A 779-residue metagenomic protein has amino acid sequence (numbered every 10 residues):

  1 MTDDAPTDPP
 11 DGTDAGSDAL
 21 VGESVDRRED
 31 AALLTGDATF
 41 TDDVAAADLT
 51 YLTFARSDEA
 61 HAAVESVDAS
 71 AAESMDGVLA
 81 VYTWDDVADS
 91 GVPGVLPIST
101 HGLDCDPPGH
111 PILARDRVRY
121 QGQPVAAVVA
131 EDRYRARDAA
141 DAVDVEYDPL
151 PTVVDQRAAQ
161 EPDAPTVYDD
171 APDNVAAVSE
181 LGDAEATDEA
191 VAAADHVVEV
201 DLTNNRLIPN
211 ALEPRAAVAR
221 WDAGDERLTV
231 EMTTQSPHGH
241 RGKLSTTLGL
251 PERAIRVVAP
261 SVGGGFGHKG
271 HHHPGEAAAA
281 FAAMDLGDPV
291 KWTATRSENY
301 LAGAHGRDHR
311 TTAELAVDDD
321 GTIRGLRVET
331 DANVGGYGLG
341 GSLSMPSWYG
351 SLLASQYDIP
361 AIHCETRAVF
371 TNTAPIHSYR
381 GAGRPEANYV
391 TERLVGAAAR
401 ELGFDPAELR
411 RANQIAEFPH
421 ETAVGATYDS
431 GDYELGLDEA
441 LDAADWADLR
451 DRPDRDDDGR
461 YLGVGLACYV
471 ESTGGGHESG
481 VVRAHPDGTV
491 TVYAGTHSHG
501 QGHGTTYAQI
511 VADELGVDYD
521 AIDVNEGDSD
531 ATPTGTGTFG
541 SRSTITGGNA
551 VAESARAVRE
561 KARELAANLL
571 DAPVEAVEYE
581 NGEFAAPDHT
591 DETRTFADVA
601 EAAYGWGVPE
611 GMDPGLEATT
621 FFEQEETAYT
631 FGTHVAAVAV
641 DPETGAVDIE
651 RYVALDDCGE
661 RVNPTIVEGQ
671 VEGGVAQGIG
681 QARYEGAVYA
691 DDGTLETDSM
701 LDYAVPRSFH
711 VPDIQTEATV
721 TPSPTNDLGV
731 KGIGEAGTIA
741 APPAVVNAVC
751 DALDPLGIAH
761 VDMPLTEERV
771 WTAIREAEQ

Functional and structural regions predicted by a protein language model:
T2, W84-D85, V92, G249-A254 (+7 more regions): C-terminal catalytic domains of large/alpha subunits in multi-subunit enzymes
T2-P172, V200, G275, G607 (+1 more regions): Flexible, low-hydrophobicity surface segments
E23, E29-A32, L96-I98, G102-P108 (+6 more regions): Glycine-rich loop/linker segments at domain edges
R28-A32, V143-L150, V154, Q235 (+5 more regions): Extended active-site and interfacial segments that coordinate phosphate-rich ligands in large catalytic machineries
T50, A114-R115, E213-V218, R310 (+4 more regions): Short glycine-rich loop/turn motifs
V92-L96, A139-A142, R241-K243, F266-H272 (+10 more regions): Short acidic, glycine/serine/threonine-rich loops at helix termini
A186-L248, S347, G463-G495, Q501: Conserved beta-alpha junction segments in alpha/beta enzyme cores
S261, G265-G287, K291-T293, H503-V511: Thiamine diphosphate
